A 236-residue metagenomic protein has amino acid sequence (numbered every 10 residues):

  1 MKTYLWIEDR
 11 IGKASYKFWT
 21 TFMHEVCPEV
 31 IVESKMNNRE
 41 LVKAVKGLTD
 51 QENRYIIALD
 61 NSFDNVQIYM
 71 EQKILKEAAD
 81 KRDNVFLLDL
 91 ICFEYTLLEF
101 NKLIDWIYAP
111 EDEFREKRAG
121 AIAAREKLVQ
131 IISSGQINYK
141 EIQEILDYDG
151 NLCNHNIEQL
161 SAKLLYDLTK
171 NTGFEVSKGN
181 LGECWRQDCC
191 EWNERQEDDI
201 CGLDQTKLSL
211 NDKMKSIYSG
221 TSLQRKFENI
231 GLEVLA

Functional and structural regions predicted by a protein language model:
M1-D64: RecA-like P-loop NTPase motor core
K17, H24, N65-A236: C-terminal accessory helical subdomains adjacent to catalytic cores in phosphodiester- and nucleotide-handling enzymes
